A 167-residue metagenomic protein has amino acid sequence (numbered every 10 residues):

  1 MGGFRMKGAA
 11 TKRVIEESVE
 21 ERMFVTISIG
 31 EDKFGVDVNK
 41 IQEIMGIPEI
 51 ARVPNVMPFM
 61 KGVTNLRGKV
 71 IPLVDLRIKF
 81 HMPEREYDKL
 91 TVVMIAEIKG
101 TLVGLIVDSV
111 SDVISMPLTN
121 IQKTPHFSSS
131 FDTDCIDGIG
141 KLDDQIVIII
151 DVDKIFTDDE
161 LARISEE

Functional and structural regions predicted by a protein language model:
M1-E167: An acidic, low-aromatic, low-complexity terminal/linker signal
